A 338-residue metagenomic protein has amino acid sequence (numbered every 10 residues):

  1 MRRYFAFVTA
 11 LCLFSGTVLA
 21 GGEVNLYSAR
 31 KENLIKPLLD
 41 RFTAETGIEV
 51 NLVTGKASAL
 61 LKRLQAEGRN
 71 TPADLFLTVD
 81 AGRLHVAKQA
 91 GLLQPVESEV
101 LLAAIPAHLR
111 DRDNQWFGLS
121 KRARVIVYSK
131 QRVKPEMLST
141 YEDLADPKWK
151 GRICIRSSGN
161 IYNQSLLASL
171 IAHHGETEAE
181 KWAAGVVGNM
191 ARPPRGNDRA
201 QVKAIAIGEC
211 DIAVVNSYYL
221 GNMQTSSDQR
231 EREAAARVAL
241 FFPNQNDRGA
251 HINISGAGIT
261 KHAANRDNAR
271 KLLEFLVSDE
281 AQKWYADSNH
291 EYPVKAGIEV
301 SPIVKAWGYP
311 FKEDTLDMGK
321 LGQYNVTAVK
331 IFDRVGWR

Functional and structural regions predicted by a protein language model:
A20-V86, R338: Early extracytoplasmic/lumenal segment of secretory-pathway proteins
Y27-R30, R112-D113, Y128-K130, E136 (+3 more regions): Short beta-strand->loop
T71-F76, Q94-I126, E142, R152-I155: A structural signal for short loop-to-beta-strand junctions that line the ligand-binding cleft of periplasmic/secreted
A81-L92, D111-S139, A168, I252-G258: Periplasmic solute-binding protein
Q94-L102, W116-F117, E142, Q229-H251 (+1 more regions): Short beta-strand->loop
S158, S165, S169-P243: Ligand-binding pocket segment of bilobal, Venus flytrap-like solute-binding proteins
S255-T315: Mature extracytoplasmic/periplasmic domains
P302-R338: Extracellular/periplasmic bilobal clamshell ligand-binding domains
